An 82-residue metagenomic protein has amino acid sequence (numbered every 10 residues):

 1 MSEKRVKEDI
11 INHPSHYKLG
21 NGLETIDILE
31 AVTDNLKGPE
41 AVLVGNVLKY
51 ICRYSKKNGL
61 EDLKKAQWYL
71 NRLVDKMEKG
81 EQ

Functional and structural regions predicted by a protein language model:
M1-Q82: Intrinsically disordered, low-complexity regulatory regions that flank transcription factor DNA-binding cores
